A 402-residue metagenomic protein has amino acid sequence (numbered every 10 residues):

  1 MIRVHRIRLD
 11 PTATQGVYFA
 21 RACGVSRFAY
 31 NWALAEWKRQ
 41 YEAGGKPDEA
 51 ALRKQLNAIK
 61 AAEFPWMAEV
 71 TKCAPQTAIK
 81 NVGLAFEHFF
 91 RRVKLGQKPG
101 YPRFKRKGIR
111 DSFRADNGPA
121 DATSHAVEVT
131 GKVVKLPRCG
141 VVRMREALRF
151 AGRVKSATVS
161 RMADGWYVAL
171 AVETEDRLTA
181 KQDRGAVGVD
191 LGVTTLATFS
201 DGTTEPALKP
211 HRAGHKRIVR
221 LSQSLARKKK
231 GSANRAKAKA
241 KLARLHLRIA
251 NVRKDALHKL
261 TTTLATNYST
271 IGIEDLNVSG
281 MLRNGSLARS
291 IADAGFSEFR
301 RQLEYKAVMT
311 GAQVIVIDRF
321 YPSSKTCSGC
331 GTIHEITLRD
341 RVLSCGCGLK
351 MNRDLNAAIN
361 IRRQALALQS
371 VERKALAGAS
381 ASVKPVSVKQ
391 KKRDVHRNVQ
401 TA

Functional and structural regions predicted by a protein language model:
M1-A402: Nucleic-acid substrate recognition interfaces
